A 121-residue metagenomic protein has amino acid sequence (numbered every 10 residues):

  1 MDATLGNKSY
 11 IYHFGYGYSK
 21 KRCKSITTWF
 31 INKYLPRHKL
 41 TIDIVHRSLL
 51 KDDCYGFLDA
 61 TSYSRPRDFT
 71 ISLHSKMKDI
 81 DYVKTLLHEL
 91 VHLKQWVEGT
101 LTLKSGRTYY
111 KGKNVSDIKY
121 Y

Functional and structural regions predicted by a protein language model:
M1-L5: Short, intrinsically disordered N-terminal pre-domain segments
G6-P66: Auxiliary, metal-adjacent structural segments of Zn-dependent hydrolase domains
S9, F69, K113-S116: Residue-level marker of intrinsically disordered, low-complexity segments enriched for small/polar residues
F14, L73-M77, V115, K119: Short coil/turn segments at secondary-structure junctions
G17, K21, I80-D81, T85: Soluble non-cytosolic domains of exported or imported proteins
V45-D81, L93-V97, L101: Active-site scaffold of zinc-dependent metalloenzymes
I80, K84, W96-Y121: Post-HEXXH active-site segment of zinc metalloproteases
H88, H92: Histidine-centered divalent metal-coordination motifs
